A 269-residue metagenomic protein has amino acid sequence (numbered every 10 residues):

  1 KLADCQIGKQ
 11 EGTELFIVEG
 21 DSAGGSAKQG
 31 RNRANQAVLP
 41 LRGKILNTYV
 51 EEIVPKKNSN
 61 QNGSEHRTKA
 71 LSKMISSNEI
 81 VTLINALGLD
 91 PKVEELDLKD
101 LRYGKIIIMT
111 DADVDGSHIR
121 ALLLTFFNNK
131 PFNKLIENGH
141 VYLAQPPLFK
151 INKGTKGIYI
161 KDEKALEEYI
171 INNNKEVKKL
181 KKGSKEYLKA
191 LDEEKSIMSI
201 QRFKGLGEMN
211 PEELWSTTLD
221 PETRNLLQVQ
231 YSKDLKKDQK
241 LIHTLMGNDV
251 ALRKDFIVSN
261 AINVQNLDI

Functional and structural regions predicted by a protein language model:
K1-I269: Conserved phosphate-chemistry cores used by DNA topoisomerases
